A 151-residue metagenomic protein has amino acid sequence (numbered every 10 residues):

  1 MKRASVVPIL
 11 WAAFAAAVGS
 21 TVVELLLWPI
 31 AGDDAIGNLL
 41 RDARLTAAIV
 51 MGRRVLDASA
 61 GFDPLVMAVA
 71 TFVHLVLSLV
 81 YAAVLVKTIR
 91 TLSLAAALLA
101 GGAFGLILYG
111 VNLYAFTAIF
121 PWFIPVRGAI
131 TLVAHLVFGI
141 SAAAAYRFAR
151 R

Functional and structural regions predicted by a protein language model:
K2-G37: N-terminal signal-anchor transmembrane alpha helix
V6-F14, M67-F72, L98-A103, A129-V133: Hydrophobic alpha-helical transmembrane segments
A17, T21-V22, G105-A115: Aromatic-anchored segments of alpha-helical transmembrane domains
P29, D33-V66: Extracytosolic (periplasmic/ER-lumenal) interhelical loops and adjacent juxtamembrane/interface segments of multi-pass
I30, D34, Y114-L132: Interfacial helix-loop-helix junctions of multi-pass membrane proteins
P64-V86: Hydrophobic alpha-helical transmembrane segments
I89-I107: Internal alpha-helical transmembrane segments of multi-pass membrane proteins
H135-R147: Hydrophobic cores of alpha-helical transmembrane segments in multi-pass inner/ER membrane proteins, independent
